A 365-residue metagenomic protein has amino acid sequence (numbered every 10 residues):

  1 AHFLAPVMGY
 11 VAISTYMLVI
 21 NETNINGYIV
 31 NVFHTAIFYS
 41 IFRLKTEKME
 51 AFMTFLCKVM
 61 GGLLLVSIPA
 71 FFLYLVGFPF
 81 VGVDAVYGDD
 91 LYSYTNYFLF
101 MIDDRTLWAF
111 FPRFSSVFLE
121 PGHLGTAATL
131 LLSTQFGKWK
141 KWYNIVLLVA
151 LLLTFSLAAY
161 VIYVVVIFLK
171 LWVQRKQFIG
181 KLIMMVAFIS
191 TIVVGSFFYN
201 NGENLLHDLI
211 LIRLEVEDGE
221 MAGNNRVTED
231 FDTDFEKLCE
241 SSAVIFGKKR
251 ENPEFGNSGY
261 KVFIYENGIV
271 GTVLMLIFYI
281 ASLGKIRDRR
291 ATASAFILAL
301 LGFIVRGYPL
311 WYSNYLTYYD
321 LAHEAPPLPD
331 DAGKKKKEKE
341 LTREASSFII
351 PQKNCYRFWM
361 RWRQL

Functional and structural regions predicted by a protein language model:
S14-I20, N26-I29, R290-D330: Membrane helix-loop boundary segments at the extracytoplasmic
M17-F33, F118-T126, Y143-L171, I264-I269 (+1 more regions): Helix-loop-helix junctions and helix-breaking kinks within/between transmembrane helices of multi-pass membrane
V19-F72, M275-A281, K285: Transmembrane alpha-helical segments and their membrane-water interfaces
C57-F78, D103-F155, V161-W172: Alpha-helical transmembrane segments of multi-pass inner-membrane proteins
P69-L75, L171-E217, E236, E240: A membrane-periplasm/extracellular boundary helix in multi-pass inner-membrane enzymes that assemble envelope glycans
V164-W172, F178-I183, E266-I304, H323-A325: Hydrophobic transmembrane alpha-helices and their immediate junctions
G219-F255, I269-T272: TM-adjacent membrane-interface loops and short helices in multi-pass inner/ER membrane proteins
L321-L365: A juxtamembrane structural motif centered on a specific transmembrane helix
